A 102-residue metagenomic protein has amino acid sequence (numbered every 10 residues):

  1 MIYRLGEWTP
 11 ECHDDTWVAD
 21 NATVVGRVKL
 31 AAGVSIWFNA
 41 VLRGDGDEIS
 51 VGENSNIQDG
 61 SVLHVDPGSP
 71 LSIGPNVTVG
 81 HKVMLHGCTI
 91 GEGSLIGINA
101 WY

Functional and structural regions predicted by a protein language model:
M1-D15: Extreme N-terminal tail/first-helix region
P10, E48-S50: Surface-exposed loop/turn motifs in large extracellular/passenger domains
D14, A19-D20, V25-G26, A31-A32 (+10 more regions): Left-handed beta-helix
